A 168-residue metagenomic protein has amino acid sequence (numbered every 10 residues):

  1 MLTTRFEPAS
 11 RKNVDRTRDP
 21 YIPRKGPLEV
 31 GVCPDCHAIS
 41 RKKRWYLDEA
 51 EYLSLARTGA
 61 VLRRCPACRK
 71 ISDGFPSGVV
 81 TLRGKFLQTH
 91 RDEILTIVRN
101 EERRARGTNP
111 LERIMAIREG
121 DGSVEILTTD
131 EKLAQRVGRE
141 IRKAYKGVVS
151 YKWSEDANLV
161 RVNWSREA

Functional and structural regions predicted by a protein language model:
M1-D73: N-terminal cysteine/histidine-rich coordination modules
L2-F6, S10, R24-K25, G31-I39 (+3 more regions): Long C-terminal interaction/binding lobes of large macromolecular proteins
S10-N13, R44, R57-L62, I94-I97 (+3 more regions): A short linear-motif detector with a strong N-terminal bias
P27, G74, G120, E155-D156: Short flexible coil/turn linkers enriched for glycine and charged/polar residues that connect secondary-structure
E49, T89, V124, Q135 (+1 more regions): A broad, structure-centric signal for solvent-exposed, well-ordered loop/edge residues that line or flank functional
C68-I71, A116-R118, V160-R166: Low-complexity, flexible helical/coil segments
I71-L133: Extended interfacial segments that mediate partner engagement and assembly in macromolecular machines
